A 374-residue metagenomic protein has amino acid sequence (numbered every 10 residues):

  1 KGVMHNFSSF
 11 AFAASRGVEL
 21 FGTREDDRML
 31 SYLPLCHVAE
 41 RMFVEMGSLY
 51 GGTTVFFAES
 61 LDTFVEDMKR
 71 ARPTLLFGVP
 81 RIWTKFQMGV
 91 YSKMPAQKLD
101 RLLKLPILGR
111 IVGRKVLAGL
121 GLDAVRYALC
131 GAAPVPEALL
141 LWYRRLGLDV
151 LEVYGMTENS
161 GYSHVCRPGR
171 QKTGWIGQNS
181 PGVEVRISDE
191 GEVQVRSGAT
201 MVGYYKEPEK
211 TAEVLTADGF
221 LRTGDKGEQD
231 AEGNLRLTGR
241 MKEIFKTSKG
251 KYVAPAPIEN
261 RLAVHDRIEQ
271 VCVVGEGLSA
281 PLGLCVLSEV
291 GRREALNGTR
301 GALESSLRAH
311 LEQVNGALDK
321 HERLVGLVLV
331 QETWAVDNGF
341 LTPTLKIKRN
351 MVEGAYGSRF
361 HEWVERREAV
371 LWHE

Functional and structural regions predicted by a protein language model:
K1-G2: Conserved adenylation A10 loop of the ANL superfamily
F7, A11-R28, L35-K115, A124: Conserved AMP-binding/adenylation subdomain of ANL enzymes
V65, R114-L117, A212, E259: Short hydrophobic/charged patches on amphipathic alpha-helices used for structural packing and interfaces
T74-G78, F86-Q171, E184, I268-E269: Gly/Ser/Thr-rich phosphate-binding loop
N179-G182, R186-T247, V264, W372: Conserved ATP-binding/catalytic segment of the ANL
T200, N234-A263, G291-G301, K320-L324 (+2 more regions): Adenylate-forming
K226, V264-V290: C-terminal boundary motif of the adenylate-forming
Q270-V273, E312-E374: Conserved C-terminal "lid"/linker of ANL adenylate-forming enzymes
